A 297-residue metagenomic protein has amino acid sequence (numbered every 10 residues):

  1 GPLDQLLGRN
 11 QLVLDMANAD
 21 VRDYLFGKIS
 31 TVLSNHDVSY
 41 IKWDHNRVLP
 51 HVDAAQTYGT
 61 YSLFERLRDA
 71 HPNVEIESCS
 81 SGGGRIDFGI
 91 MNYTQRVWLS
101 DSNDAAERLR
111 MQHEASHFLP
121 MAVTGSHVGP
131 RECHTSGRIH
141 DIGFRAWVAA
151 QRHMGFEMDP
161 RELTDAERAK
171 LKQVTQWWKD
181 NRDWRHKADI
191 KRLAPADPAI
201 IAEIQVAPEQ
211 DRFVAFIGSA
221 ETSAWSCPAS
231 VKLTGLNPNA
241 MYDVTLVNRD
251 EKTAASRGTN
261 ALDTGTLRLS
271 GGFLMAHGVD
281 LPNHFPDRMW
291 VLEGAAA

Functional and structural regions predicted by a protein language model:
G1-D141, H153-M158, E162: Active-site neighborhood of glycoside hydrolase catalytic domains
G1-Q5, H51-V52, L193-I204: Carbohydrate-binding/catalytic loop surfaces
S39, P72-V74, Q95, W147 (+6 more regions): Structural beta-strand/beta-sheet cores of well-ordered domains, especially the beta-sheet scaffolds that support
D44, I76, A149, A215-I217 (+1 more regions): Hydrophobic, well-ordered secondary-structure elements that form the walls of internal hydrophobic environments
H134-A146, Q205-Q210: Structural motif
G143-L193: Catalytic cores of secreted or luminal carbohydrate-active enzymes
P195-P238: Carbohydrate-binding surface patches
E221-A297: C-terminal beta-sandwich/jelly-roll accessory domains of carbohydrate-active enzymes
